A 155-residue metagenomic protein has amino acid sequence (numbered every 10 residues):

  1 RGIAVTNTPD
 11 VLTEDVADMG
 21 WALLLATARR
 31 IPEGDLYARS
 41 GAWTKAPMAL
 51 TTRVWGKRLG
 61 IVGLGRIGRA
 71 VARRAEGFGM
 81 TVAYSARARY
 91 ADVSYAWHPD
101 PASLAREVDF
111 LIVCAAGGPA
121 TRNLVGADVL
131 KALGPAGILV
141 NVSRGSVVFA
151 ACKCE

Functional and structural regions predicted by a protein language model:
R1-A4, M80, P135-G137: A short helix->loop->beta-strand "cap" motif at the edges of active sites that frequently abuts
G2-V11, A86, S143: Short beta->alpha connector loops at strand-helix junctions that form conserved, small/polar/Pro-enriched
T8-R58, A70-R73: Phosphate-binding beta-alpha-beta segment of Rossmann-like dinucleotide-binding domains, i.e., the NAD(P)
L64-G65: Glycine-rich Rossmann-fold phosphate-binding loop(s) that bind the pyrophosphate of adenine dinucleotide cofactors
A72-E76, G134: Surface-exposed amphipathic alpha-helices with a cationic face
E76-V93: NAD(P)-binding Rossmann-fold cofactor-contacting core
A88-E155: Rossmann-like adenosine-cofactor binding region
